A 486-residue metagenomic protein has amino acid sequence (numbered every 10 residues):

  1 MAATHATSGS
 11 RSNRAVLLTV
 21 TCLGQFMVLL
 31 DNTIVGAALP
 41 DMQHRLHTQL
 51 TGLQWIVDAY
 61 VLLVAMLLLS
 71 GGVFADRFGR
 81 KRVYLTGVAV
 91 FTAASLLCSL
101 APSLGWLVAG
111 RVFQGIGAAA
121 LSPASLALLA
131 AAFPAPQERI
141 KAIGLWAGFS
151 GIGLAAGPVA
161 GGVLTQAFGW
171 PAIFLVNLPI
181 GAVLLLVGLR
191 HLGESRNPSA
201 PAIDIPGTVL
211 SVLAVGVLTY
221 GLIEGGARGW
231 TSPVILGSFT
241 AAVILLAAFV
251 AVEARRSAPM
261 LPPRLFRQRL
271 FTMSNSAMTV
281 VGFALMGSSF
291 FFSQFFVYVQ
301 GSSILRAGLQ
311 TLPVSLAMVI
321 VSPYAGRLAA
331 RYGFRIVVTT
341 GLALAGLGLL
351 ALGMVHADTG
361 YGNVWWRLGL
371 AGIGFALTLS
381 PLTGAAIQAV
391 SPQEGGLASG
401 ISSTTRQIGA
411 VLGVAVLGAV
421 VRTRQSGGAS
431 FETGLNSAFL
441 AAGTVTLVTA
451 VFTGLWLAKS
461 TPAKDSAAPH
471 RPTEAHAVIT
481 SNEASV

Functional and structural regions predicted by a protein language model:
M1-N13, N197, W456-V486: Intrinsic disorder in cytosolic terminal tails and internal cytosolic loops of multi-pass membrane transporters
A2-R190, S322-A325, Y332, I336-G346 (+3 more regions): Transmembrane-helix bundle of Major Facilitator Superfamily
R14-L30, V35-A37, L50, P233-L245 (+1 more regions): 12-transmembrane solute porter fold
R45, A132, E194, E224 (+5 more regions): Generic structural signal for alpha-helix termini and adjacent loop/cap motifs
M66, A120, V183, L213-G216 (+4 more regions): Residue-level signal for the membrane-embedded core of alpha-helical transmembrane segments, especially mid-helix
G144, Q166-T279, A284, Y298 (+4 more regions): Hydrophobic transmembrane-helix bundles of small-molecule transporters
